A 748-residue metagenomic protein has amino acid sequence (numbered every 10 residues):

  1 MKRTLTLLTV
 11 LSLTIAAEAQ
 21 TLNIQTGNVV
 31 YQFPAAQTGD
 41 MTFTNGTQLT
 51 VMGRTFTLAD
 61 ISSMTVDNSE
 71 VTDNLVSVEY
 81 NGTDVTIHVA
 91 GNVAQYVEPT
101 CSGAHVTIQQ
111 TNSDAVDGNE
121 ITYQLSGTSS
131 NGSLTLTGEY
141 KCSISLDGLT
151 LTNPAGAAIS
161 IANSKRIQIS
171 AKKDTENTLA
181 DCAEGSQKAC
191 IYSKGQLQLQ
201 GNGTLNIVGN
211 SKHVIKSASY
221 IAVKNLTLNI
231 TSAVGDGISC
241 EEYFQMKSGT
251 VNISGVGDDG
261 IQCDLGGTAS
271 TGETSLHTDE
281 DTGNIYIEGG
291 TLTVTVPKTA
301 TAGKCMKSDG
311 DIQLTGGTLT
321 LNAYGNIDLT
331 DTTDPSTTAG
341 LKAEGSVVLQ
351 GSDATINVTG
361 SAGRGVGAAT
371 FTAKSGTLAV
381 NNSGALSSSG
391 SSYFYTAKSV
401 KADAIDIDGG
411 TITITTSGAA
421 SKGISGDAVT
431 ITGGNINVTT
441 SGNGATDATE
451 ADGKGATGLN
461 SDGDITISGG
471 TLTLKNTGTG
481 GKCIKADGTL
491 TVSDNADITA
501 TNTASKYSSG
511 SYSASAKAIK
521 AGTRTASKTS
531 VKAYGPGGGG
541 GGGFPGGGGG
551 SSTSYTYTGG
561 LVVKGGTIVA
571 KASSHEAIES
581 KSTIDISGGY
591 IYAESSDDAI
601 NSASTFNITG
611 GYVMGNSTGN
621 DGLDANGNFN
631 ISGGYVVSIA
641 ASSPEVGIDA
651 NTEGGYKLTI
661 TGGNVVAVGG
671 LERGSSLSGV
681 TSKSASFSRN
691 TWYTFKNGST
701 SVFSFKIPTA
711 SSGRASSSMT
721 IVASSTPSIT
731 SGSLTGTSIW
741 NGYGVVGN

Functional and structural regions predicted by a protein language model:
T4-L13: Sec-dependent N-terminal signal peptides
I15-A19: Sec/Tat signal peptide C-region and signal peptidase I cleavage site
Q20-E70: Compositionally biased alpha-helical segments
D67-N748: A composition-driven surface/loop motif
